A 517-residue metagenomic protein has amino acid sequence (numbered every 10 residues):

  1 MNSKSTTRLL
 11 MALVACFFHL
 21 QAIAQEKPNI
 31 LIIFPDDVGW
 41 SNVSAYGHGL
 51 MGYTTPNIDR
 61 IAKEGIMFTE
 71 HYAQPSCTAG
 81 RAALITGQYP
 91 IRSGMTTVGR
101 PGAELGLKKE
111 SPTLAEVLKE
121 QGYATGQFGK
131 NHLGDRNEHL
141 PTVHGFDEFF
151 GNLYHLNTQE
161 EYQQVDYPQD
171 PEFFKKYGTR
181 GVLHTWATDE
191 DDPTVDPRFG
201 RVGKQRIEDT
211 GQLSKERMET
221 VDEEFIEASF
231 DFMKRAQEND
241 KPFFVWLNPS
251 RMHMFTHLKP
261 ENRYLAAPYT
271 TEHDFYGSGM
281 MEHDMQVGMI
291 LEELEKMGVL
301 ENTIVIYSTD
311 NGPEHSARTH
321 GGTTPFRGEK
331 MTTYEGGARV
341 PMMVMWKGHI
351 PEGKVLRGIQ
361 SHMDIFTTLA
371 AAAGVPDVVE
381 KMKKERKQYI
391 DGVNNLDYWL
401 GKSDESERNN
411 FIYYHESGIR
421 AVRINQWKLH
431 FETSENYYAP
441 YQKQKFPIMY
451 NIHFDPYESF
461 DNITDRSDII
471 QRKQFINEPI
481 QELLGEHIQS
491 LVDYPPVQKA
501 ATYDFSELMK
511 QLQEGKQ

Functional and structural regions predicted by a protein language model:
N2-T7, F17, A22-P447, P456-Q517: Formylglycine-dependent sulfatase
A12-L13: N-terminal amphipathic/hydrophobic interface segments
